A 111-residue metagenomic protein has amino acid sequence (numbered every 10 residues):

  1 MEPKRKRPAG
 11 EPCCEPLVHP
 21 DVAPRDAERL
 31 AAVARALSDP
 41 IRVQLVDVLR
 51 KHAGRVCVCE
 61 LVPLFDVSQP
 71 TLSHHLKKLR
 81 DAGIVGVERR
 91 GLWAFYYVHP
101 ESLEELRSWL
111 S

Functional and structural regions predicted by a protein language model:
M1-A36, A82, E105, L110: N-terminal leader segment of winged-helix/HTH proteins
P24, E28-S68, R90, A94-S102: N-terminal helix-turn-helix DNA-binding core of bacterial DNA-binding proteins
Q44-D47, R80, R107: A cross-family signal for key residues in well-ordered alpha-helices that form functional helical elements
P63, R80-D81: Alpha-helical residues within the helix-turn-helix
S73-K77, L92: Base-recognition residues in the alpha-helical recognition helix of bacterial helix-turn-helix
L92-A94, S108-S111: Short, structured secondary-structure boundary patches
